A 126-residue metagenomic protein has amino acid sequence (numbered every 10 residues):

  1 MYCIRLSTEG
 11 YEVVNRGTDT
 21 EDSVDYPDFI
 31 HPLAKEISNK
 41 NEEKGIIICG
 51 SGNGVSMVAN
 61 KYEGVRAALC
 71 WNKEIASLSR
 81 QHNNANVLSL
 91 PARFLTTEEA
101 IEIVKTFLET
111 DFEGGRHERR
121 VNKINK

Functional and structural regions predicted by a protein language model:
M1-V13: Glycine-rich phosphate/diphosphate-binding loop of Rossmann-like nucleotide-binding domains
E12-V24: A short beta-strand-loop structural module common to alpha/beta enzyme folds
P27-H31, W71-N72: Charged helix-capping and loop-helix junction motifs
F29-I47, S51: Short, structured active-site "lid" loops
I30, V55-S56, A100, H117: A general structural signal for well-ordered alpha-helical segments in protein cores
I47-R93: Mid-chain, well-packed structural core segment of small domains
K73-K126: C-terminal binding/interaction regions
